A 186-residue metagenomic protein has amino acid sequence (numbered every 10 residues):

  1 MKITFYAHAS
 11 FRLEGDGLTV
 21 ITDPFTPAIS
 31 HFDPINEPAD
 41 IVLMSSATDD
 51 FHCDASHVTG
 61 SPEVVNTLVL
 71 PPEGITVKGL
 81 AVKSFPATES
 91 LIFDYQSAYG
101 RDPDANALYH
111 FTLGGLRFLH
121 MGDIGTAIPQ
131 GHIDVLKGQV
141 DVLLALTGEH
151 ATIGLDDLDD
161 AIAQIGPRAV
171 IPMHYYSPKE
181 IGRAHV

Functional and structural regions predicted by a protein language model:
M1-I41, T48-D50, E63-G138, H150-I153: Core dinuclear metal-dependent hydrolase active-site scaffold
D50, T126-H185: Cap/insert and terminal regions of metallo-dependent hydrolase folds
D54-G60, G182-H185: Short, aromatic/basic amphipathic alpha-helical patches
